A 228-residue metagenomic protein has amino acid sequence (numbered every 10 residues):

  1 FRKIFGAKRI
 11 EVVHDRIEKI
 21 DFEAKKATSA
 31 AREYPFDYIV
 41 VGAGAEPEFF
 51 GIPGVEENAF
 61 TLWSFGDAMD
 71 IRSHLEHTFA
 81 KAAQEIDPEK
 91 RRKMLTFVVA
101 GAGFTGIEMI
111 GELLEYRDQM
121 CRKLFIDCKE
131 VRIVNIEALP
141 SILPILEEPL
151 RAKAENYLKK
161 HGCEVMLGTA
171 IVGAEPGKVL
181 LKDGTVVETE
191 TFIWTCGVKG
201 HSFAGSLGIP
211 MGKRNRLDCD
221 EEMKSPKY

Functional and structural regions predicted by a protein language model:
F1-Y38, I145-E164: N-terminal Rossmann-like dinucleotide/flavin-binding domain of flavoprotein oxidoreductases that bind FAD/FMN
I20-E33, Q84, A174-V187: Conserved beta-strand-loop-beta-strand element in the redox core of flavoprotein oxidoreductases
G42-A43, K182, T195-C196: Short, well-ordered coil/turn residues at beta-beta hairpins and beta-strand->alpha-helix junctions within
G44-P47, I110, V198-G200: Short glycine-rich anion-binding loops that position phosphate/pyrophosphate groups of nucleotides and phosphorylated
E46, T105, S141: Conserved Rossmann-like nucleotide-cofactor binding loop
E48-F104, E112-Q119: Glycine-rich dinucleotide-binding loop and its adjacent helix/turn
E57-I86, K178, V186-Y228: FAD-site-proximal beta/loop scaffold in flavoenzymes
K93-F97, E112-T169: Rossmann-like dinucleotide-binding cores of NAD(P)H-dependent redox enzymes
